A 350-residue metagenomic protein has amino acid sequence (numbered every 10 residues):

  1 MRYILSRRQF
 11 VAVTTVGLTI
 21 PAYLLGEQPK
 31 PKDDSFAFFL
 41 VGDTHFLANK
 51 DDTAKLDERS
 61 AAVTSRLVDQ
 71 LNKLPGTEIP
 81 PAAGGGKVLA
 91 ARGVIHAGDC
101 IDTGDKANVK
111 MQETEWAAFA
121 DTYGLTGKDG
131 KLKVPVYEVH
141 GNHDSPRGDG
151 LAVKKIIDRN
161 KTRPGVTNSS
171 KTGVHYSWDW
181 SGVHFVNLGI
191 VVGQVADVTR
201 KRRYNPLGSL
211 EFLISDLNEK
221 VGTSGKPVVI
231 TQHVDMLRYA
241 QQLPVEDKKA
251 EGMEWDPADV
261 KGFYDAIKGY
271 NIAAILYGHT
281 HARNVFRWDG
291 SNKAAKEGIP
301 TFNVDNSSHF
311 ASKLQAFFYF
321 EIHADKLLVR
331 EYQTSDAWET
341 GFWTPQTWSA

Functional and structural regions predicted by a protein language model:
M1-L18: N-terminal secretory signal peptides and thylakoid transit peptides that target proteins across membranes
R7, P29-A62, P135-Y137, P164-P257 (+1 more regions): Metal-dependent phosphoester/phosphodiester hydrolase catalytic core
E27-V109: N-terminal active-site segment of His-dependent metallophosphoesterases
L40-G42, V94-G98, Y137-G141, I230-Q232 (+3 more regions): Active-site neighborhood of phospho(di)ester-bond hydrolases with catalytic His/Asp-centered motifs
E78-G86, K131-V134, K226-V228: Surface-exposed patches in mature extracellular/periplasmic domains of secreted proteins
K87-A90, E331-T340: Short, solvent-exposed aromatic-acidic interface loops
T103-G222, G262-K268, V285-V329, G341-W348: Extended active-site neighborhood of metal-dependent phosphoesterases/phosphodiesterases
